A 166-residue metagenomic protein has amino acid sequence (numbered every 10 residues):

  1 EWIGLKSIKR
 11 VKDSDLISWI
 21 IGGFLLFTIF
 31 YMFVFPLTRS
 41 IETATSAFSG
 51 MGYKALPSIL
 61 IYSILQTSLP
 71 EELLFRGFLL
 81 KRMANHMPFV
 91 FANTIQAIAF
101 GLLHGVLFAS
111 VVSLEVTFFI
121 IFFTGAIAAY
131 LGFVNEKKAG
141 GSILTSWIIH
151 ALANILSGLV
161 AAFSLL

Functional and structural regions predicted by a protein language model:
E1-P70, N85, V112, V116: Juxtamembrane helix-loop-helix connectors linking adjacent transmembrane helices in multi-pass membrane enzymes
L16-I21, P57-L60, V90-I95, F118-F122 (+1 more regions): Hydrophobic alpha-helical transmembrane segments
F24-F33, A97-L107, A151-L159: Aromatic-anchored segments of alpha-helical transmembrane domains
I64-L69, L73, N93, G101 (+1 more regions): Short alpha-helical catalytic segment bearing the HExxH-like zincin motif of zinc-dependent metalloproteases
L69-L74, F78-L79, M83, L102 (+3 more regions): Active-site His/Glu-centered metal-binding helix of metallohydrolases
P70-I95, N135-G141: Membrane-interface helix/loop boundary segments of multi-pass membrane proteins
V90-G105, T124-A128: Small-polar-interrupted transmembrane alpha-helices in polytopic inner-membrane proteins
L114-L166: Functionally important transmembrane alpha-helices
